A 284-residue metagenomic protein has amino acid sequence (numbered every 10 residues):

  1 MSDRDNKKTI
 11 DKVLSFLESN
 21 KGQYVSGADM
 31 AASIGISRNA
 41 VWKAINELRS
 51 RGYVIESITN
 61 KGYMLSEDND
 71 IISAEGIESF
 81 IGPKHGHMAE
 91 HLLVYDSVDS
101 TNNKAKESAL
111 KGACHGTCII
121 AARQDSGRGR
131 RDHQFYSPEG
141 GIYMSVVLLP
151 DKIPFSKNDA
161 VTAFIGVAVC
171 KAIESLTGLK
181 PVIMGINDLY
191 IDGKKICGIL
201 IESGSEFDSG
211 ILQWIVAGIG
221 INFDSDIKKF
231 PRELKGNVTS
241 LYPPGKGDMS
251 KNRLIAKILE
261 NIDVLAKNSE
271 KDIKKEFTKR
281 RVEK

Functional and structural regions predicted by a protein language model:
S2-E174, C197: N-terminal lobe of the biotin/lipoate ligase/transferase fold
S2-I36, S50, D151-P181, I191-K284: Long, positively charged amphipathic alpha-helical accessory segments at protein N-termini or as interdomain linkers
D96, I183-G185: Short loop/edge segments at beta-strand edges and connector loops that shape dinucleotide/nucleotide cofactor-binding
